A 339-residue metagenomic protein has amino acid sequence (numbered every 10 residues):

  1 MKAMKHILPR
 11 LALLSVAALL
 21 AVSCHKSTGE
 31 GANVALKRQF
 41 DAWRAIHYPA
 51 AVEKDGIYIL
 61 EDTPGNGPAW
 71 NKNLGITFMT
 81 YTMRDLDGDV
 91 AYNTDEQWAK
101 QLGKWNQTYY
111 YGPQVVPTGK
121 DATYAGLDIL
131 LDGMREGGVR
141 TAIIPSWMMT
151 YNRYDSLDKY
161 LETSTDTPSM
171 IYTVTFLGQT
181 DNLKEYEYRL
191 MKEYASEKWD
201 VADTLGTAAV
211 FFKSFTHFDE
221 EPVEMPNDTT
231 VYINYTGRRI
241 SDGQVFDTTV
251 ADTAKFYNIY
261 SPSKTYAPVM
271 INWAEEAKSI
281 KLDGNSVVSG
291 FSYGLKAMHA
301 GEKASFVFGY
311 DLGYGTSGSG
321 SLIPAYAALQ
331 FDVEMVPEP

Functional and structural regions predicted by a protein language model:
M1-H25: Sec-dependent bacterial lipoprotein signal peptides
L8, C24-P339: Cross-family detector of peptidyl-prolyl cis-trans isomerase
